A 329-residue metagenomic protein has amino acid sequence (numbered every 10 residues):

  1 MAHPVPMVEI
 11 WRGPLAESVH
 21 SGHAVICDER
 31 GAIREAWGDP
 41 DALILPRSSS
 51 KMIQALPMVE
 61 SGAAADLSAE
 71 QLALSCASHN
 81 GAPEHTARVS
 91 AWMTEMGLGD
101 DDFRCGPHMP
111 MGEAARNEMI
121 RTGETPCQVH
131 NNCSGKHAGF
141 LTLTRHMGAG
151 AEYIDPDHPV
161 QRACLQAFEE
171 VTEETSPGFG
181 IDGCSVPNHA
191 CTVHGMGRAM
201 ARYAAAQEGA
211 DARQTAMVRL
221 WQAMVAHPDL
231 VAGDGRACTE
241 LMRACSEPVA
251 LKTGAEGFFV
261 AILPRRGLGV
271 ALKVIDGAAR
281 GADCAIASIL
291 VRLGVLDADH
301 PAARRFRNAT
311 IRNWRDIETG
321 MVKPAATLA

Functional and structural regions predicted by a protein language model:
M1, A69-S176: Active-site-adjacent helix/loop patches that line small-molecule binding or acyl-intermediate pockets
M1-D41: Beta-lactamase-like hydrolase cores
G13-A16, H130, P248-K252: Short Gly/Pro-enriched turn/cap motifs at secondary-structure boundaries
V19-A24, A138, L165, E256-F259: Short glycine-rich loop/turn motifs
W37-L45, S75-H79, T122-N131, I181-P187 (+1 more regions): A short glycine/serine-rich beta->alpha loop
P46-A63: Active-site SXXK
E60-D66, G97-D101, M147-E152, H158-G178 (+2 more regions): Bacterial peptidoglycan biogenesis and beta-lactam-recognition machinery
Y203-A329: Structured C-terminal helix/loop/strand segments within mature extracytoplasmic catalytic/sensor domains
